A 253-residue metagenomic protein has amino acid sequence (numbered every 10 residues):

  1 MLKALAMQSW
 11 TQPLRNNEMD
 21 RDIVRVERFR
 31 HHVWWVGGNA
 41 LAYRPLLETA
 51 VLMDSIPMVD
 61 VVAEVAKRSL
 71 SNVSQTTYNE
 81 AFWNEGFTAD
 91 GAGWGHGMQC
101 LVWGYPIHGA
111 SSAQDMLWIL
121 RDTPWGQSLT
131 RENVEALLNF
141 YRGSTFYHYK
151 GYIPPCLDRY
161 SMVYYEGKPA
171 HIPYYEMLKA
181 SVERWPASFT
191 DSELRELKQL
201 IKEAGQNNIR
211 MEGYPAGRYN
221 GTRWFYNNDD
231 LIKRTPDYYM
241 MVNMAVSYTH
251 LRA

Functional and structural regions predicted by a protein language model:
M1-S161: Aromatic-lined, polymer-binding surfaces characteristic of secreted/periplasmic polysaccharide-degrading enzymes
G109, M116-A253: Extended polysaccharide-engagement surfaces of secreted carbohydrate-active enzymes
